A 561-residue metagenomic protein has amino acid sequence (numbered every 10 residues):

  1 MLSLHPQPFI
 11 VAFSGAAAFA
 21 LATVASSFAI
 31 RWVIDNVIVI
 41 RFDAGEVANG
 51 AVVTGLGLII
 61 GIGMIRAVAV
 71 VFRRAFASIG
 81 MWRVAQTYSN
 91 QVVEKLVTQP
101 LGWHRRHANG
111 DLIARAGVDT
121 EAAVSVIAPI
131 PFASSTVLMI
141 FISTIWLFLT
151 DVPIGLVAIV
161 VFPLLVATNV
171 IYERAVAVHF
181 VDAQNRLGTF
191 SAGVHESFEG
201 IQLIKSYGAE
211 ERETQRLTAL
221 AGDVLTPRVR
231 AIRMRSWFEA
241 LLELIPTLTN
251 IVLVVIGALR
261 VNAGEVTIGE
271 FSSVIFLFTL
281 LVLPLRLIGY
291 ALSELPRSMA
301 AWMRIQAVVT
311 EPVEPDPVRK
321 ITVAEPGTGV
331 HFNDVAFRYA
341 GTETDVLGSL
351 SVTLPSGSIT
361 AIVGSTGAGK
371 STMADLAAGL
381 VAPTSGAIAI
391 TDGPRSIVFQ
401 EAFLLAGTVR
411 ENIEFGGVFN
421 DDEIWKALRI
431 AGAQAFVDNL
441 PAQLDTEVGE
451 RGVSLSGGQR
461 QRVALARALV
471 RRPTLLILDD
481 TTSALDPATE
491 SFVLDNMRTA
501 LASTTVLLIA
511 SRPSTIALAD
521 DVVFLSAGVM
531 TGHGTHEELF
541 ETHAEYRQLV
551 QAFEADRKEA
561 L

Functional and structural regions predicted by a protein language model:
S3-L4, L101-G102, V118-V126, A175-R186 (+7 more regions): An intracellular "coupling" helix at the cytosolic face of ABC transporter transmembrane type-1 domains
Q7-F28, I59, R74-S78, V124-T136 (+4 more regions): Alpha-helical segments in transporter systems
F9-A69, F148-P153, G264-I268: Transmembrane helix-loop-helix hairpins at lipid-water interfaces of multipass membrane proteins, especially the type-1
V11-A18, I65, P131-D182, V255-V266: Transmembrane helices of ABC transporter permease
G55-V70, A158, F162-N169, R235-T249 (+1 more regions): Hydrophobic alpha-helical segments in the permease module
A77, M81, V97-I140: Juxtamembrane loop-to-helix connectors within ABC transporter transmembrane domains
A209, R233, L281-V308: Cytosolic ends of transmembrane helices, especially the final helix of ABC transmembrane type-1 domains
A324-L561: ABC-type nucleotide-binding domain
